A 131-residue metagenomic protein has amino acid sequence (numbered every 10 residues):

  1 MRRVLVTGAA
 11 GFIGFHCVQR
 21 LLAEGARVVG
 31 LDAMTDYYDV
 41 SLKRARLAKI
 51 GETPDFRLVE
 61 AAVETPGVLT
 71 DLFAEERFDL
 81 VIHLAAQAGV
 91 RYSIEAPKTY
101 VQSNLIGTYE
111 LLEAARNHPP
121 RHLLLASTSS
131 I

Functional and structural regions predicted by a protein language model:
M1-I131: N-terminal Rossmann-like NAD(P)+-binding domain of SDR-like oxidoreductases, especially those catalyzing
